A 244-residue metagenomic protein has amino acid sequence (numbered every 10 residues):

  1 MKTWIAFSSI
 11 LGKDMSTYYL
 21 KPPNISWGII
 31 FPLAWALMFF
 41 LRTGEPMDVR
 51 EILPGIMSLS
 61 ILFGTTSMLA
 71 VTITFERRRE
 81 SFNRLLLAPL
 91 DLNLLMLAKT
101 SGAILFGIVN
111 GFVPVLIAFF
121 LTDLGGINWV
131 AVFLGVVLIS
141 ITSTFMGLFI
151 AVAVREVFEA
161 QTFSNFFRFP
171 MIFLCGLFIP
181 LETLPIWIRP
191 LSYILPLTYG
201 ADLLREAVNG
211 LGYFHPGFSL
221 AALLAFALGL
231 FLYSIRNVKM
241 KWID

Functional and structural regions predicted by a protein language model:
T3-A6, I10-R79, G107, L124-V132 (+3 more regions): Transmembrane helix-boundary elements of multi-pass transport/secretion proteins, especially ABC-type permease modules
S9, K13-T17, N83-L87, R155 (+3 more regions): Short amphipathic alpha-helical coupling elements at transmembrane boundaries
D14, A36-L37, V115-F120, F145-F149 (+2 more regions): Alpha-helical transmembrane segments of multipass membrane proteins
P22-P23, R50, N93, F158 (+1 more regions): Residues that define the loop-to-transmembrane-helix transition and helix capping in multi-pass membrane transporters
M38-G44, A151-I194, T198: Transmembrane helix segments
F39-R42, I73, F82-L85, I117 (+8 more regions): Hydrophobic alpha-helical interface/terminus motif in multipass membrane transporters
V49-A118, F166, I172: Hydrophobic alpha-helical transmembrane segments of multi-pass membrane transport proteins
L92-S164, G212-L232: Alpha-helical transmembrane segments and their short interhelical loops
